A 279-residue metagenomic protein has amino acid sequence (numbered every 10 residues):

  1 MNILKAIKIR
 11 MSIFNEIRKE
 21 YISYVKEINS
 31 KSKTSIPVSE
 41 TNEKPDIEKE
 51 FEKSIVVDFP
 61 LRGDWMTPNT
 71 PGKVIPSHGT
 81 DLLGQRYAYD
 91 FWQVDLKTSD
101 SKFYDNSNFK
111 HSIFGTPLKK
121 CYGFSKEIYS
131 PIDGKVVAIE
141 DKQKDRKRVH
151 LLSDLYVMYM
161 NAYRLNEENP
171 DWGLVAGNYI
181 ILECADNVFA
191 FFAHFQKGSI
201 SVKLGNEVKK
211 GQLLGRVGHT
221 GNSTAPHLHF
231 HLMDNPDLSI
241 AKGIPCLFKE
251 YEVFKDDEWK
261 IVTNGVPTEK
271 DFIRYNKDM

Functional and structural regions predicted by a protein language model:
N2-C121: Non-catalytic extracellular/periplasmic "stalk" and linker regions immediately N-terminal to catalytic or recognition
P76-H78, P170-W172, N206, H231-M279: Acidic, glycine-rich catalytic/binding loops that coordinate metals and/or anionic ligands
R86-A88, S125, A176-I180: Short glycine-rich loop/turn motifs
N106-S107, F114, K135-Q196: Zn2+-dependent peptidoglycan hydrolase active-site motif and core
Y122-F124, V175-A176, I200-S201: Short, small/polar residue-rich loop motifs at catalytic or cofactor-binding pockets
E127-A138, S201-V217: Short, well-structured beta-strand-loop connectors
K142-K144, L214-T224: Short, charged beta-turn/beta-strand-edge "cap" motif at the junction between a beta-strand and an adjacent loop
